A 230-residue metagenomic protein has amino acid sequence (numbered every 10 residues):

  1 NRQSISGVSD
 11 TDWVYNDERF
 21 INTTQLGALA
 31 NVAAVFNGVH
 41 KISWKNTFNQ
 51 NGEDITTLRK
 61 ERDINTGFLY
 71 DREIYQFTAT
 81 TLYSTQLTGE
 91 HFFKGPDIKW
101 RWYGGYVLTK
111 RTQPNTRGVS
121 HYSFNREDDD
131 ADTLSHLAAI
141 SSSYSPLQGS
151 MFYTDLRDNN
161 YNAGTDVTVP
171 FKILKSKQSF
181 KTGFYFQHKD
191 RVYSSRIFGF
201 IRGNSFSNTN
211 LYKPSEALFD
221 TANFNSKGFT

Functional and structural regions predicted by a protein language model:
N1-G7, N16-R19, D71, Q76 (+1 more regions): Short intrinsically disordered, low-complexity coil segments enriched in acidic
N1-T56, Y83-T85: Transmembrane beta-barrel wall of Gram-negative outer-membrane proteins
I5-V14, K60-D71, L137-G149, S226-T230: Flexible, solvent-exposed coil segments and beta strand-coil junctions, predominantly the extracellular/periplasmic
V8-G27, Y70-Y83, Q148-N160: Outer-membrane beta-barrel proteins
V35, V39-N51, T78-T230: Face-selective signature of the C-terminal outer-membrane beta-barrel domain
D54, L58-R59, Y106: Catalytic lumenal/periplasmic loop and adjoining terminal transmembrane helix of membrane glycan-assembly enzymes
